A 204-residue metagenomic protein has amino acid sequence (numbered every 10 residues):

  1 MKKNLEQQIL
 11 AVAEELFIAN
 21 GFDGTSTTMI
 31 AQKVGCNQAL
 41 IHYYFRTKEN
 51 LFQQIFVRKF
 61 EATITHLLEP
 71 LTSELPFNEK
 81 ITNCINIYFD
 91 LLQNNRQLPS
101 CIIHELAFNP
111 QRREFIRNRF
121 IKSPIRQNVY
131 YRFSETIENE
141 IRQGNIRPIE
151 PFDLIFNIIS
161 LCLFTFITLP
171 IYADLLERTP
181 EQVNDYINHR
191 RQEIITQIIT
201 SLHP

Functional and structural regions predicted by a protein language model:
L5-E14, I30, I55-T63, F133: Generic hydrophobic, amphipathic alpha-helix propensity
Q8, L16-N50, Q54-I55: Helix-turn-helix
A19-D23, E74, N95, Q143: Short coil/turn segments at alpha/beta junctions that flank glycine-rich nucleotide-binding fingerprints
L67, R96, S100, P110-E114 (+2 more regions): Short amphipathic alpha-helical interaction/hinge segments
E69-S100, P151-I155, P204: Hydrophobic alpha-helical connector segments
I87-D90, N94, Q127, Y131-Q143 (+2 more regions): C-terminal peripheral helix-coil segments that are non-catalytic and often amphipathic
D90-R132, D153, P180-I187: Short secondary-structure transition hinges
